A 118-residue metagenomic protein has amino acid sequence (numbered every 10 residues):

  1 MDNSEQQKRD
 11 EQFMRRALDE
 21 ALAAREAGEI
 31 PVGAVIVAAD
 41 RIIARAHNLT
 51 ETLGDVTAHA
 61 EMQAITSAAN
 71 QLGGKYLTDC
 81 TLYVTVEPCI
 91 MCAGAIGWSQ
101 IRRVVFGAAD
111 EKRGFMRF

Functional and structural regions predicted by a protein language model:
D2: C-terminal binding/interaction regions
E5-A27: Short, basic/aromatic recognition patches
Q7-K8, A44-F118: Zn2+-dependent cytidine deaminase-like catalytic core
A17, A21-A24, A34, A44 (+2 more regions): Small-residue (primarily alanine) positions within well-ordered alpha-helices, especially packing/interaction faces
G28-V32, T78: Short, basic and Ser/Thr-rich N-terminal targeting/leader segments
V32-D40: Short beta-strand scaffold segments in enzyme catalytic cores
